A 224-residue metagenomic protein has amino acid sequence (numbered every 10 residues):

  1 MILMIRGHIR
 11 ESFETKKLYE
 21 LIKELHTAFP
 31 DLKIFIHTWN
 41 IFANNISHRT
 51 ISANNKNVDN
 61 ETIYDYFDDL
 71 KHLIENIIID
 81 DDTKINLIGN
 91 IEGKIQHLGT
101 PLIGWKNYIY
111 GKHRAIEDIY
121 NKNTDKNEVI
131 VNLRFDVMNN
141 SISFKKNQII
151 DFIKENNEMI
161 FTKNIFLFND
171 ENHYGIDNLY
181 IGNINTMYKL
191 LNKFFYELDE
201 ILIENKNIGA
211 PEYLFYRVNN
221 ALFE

Functional and structural regions predicted by a protein language model:
M1-K16: N-proximal low-complexity "stem/linker" segments adjacent to membrane-targeting elements
M1-L3, P30-T38, K71-I77, T83-I85 (+3 more regions): Hydrophobic beta-strand segments of well-ordered beta-sheets in folded domains
H8-S12, W39-A43, K84, I116 (+3 more regions): Short, solvent-exposed loop/turn segments at secondary-structure junctions
E11, K112-I160: GT-A fold catalytic core of metal-dependent nucleotide-sugar glycosyltransferases, centered on the diacidic
F13-K17, N45-R49, N139-K146, L191: A short acidic (Asp/Glu
L18-L32: Short, acidic, metal-binding catalytic loop of nucleotide-sugar glycosyltransferases
H37-N123: Active-site-proximal specificity loops/subdomain of glycosyltransferases
L102-I116, Y120, T124, M138-F144 (+1 more regions): Catalytic core and acceptor-binding pocket of nucleotide-sugar-dependent glycosyltransferases
